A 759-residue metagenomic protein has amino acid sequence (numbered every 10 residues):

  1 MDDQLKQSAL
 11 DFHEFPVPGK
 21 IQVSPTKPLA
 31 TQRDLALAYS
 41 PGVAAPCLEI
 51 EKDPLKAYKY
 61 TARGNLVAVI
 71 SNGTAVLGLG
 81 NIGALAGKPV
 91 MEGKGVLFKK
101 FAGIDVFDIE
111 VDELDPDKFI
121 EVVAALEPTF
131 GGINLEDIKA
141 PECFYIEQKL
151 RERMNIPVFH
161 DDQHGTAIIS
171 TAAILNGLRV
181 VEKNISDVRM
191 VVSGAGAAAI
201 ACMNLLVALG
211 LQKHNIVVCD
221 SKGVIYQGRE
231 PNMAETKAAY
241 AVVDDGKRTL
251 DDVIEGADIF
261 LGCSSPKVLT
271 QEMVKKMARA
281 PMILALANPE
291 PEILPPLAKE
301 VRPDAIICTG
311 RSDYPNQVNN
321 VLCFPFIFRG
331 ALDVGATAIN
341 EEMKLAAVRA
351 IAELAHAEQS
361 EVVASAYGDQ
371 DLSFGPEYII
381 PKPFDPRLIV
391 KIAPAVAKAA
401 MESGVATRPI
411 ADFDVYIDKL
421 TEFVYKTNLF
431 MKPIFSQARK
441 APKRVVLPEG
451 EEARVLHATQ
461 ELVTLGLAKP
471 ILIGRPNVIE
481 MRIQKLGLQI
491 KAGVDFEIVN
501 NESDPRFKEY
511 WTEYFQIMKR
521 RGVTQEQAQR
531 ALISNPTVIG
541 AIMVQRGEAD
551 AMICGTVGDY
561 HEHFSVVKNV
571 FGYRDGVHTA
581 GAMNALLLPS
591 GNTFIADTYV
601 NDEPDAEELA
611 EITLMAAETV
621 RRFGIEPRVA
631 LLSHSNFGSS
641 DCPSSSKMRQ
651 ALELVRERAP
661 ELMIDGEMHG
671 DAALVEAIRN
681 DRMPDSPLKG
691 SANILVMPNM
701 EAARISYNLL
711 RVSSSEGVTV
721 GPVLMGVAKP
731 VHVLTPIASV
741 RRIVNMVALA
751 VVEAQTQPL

Functional and structural regions predicted by a protein language model:
M1-V158, A399, K432-L456, P470 (+3 more regions): N-terminal ligand-binding/catalytic initiation module
H13-V43, K149, K391-V424, H561-H563 (+1 more regions): Helix-enriched interaction subdomains in cytosolic or periplasmic regions, typified by TIR/SEFIR signaling/NADase cores
L66-G78, G83, A167-T171, V181-V207: Glycine-rich adenosine-cofactor-binding loop
L85, D137-N184, T407-I410, I417-L759: Anion-binding alpha/beta catalytic cores of soluble intermediary-metabolism enzymes, centered on
P157, D161-D162, L178-K183, A285-A393 (+5 more regions): Adenosine-phosphate binding glycine-rich loop
S193, L209-K237: NAD(P)-binding Rossmann-fold cofactor-contacting core
K237-I306, R311-D313: Rossmann-like adenosine-cofactor binding region
